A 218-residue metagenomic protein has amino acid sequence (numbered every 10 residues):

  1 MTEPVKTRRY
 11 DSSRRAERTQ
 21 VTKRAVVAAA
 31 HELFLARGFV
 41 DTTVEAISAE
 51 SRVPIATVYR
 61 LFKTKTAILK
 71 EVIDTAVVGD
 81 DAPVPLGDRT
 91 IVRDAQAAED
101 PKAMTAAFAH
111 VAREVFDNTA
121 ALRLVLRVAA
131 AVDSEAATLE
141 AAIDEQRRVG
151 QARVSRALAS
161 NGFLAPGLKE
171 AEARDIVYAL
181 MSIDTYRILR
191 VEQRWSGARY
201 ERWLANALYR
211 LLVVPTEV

Functional and structural regions predicted by a protein language model:
M1-R37, D41-A56, R60-A67: Basic, helix-initiating cap at the start of DNA-binding domains
T19, K23, V27, I73 (+6 more regions): Amphipathic, non-transmembrane alpha-helical scaffold segments
A25, A29-R37, T90-D94, L122 (+3 more regions): Solvent-exposed, amphipathic alpha-helical segments
L61, E71-V72, V154, W203: Residues in the recognition helix of alpha-helical DNA-binding motifs
L61, V115, A179-L180: Conserved catalytic core of Hanks-type protein kinase domains
A67, E71, A82-D117: Hydrophobic alpha-helical connector segments
H110-R127, S134-G162, A171-D175, R202 (+1 more regions): Amphipathic alpha-helical packing segments from all-alpha helical-bundle domains
A159-A207, P215-V218: Hydrophobic/aromatic-rich alpha-helical bundle segments in the mid-to-C-terminal region
